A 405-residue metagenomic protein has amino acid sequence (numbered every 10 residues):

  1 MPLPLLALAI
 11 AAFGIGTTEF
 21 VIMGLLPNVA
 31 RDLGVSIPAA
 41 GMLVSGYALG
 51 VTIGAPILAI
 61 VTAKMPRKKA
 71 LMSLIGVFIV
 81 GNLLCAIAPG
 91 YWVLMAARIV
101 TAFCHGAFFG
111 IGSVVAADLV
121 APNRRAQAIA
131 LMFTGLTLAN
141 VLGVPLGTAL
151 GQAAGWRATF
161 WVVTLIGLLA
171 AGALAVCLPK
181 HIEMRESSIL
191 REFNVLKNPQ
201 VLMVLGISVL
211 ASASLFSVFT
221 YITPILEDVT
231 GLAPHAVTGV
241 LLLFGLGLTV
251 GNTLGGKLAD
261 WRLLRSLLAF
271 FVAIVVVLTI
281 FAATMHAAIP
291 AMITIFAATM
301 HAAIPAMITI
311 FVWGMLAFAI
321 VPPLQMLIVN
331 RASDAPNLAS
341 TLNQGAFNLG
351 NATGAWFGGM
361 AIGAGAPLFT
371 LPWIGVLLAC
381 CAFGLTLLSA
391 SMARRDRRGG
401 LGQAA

Functional and structural regions predicted by a protein language model:
G34, P66, I87-V93, C104 (+3 more regions): Helix-breaking motifs and short loop linkers at transmembrane-helix boundaries and internal kinks in secondary membrane
I53-W92: Conserved MFS/SLC helix-loop-helix module at the cytosolic interface between two early adjacent transmembrane helices
A55-P66, G251-L263, I362-G363: Helix-to-loop junctions at the C-terminal end of transmembrane segments in multipass secondary transporters
V77-L84, W92-T101, I304-V312: Paired small-residue
V93, A121-C177, Y221, I225-D228: Helix-loop-helix hairpin linking two adjacent transmembrane segments in secondary transporters
A97-G135: Cytoplasmic helix-loop-helix junction between adjacent transmembrane helices in 12-TM secondary transporters
A107-V120, F318-A332: Intracellular juxtamembrane helix-capping segments at the cytosolic ends of symmetry-related transmembrane helices
R331-P367, G375: A late C-terminal transmembrane helix in Major Facilitator Superfamily
